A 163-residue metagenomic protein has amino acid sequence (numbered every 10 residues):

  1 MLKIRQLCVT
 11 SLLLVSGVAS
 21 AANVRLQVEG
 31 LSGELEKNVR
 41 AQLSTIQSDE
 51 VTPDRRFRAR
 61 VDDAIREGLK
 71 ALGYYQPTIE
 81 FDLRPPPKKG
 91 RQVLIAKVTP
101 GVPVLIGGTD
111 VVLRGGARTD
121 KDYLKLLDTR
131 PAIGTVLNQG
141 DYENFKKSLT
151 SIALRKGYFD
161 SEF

Functional and structural regions predicted by a protein language model:
M1-S11: Bacterial N-terminal signal peptides that target proteins for export
L12-A21: Hydrophobic h-region of N-terminal signal peptides that target proteins for export in Gram-negative bacteria
A21-F163: Interaction-mediating elements
